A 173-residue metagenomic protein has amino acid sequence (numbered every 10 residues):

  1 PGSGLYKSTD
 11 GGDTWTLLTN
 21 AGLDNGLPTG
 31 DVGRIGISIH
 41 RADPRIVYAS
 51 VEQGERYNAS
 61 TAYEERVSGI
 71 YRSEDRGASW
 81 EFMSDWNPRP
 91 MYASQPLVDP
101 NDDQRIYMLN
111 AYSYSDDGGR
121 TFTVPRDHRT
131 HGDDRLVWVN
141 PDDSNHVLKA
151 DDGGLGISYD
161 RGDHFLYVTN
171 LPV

Functional and structural regions predicted by a protein language model:
P1-V173: Beta-propeller blade termini and top-face loops
